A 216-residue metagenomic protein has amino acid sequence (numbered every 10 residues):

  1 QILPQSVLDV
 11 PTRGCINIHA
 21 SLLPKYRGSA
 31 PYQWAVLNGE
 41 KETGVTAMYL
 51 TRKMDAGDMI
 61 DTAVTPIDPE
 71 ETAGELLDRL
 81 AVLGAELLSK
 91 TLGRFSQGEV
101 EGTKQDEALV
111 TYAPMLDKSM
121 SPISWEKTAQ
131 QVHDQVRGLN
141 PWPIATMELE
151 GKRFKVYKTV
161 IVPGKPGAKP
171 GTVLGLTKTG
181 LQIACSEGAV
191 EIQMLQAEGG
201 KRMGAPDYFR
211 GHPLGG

Functional and structural regions predicted by a protein language model:
Q1-Y112: Donor/substrate-binding cores of folate-linked one-carbon enzymes
V10, G39-E42, L83, S119 (+3 more regions): Structured helix-beta-strand junction loops
K25-S29, W125, K201: Alpha-helix N-cap/helix-start motif
G44, D55-A56, D61, Y112 (+5 more regions): A generic structural signal for well-ordered coil/turn residues at beta-strand boundaries that shape enzyme active-site
K90-E148: Active-site-lining helix/loop region of Rossmann-like oxidoreductase modules
E126-G216: An anion-binding loop in the catalytic cleft
